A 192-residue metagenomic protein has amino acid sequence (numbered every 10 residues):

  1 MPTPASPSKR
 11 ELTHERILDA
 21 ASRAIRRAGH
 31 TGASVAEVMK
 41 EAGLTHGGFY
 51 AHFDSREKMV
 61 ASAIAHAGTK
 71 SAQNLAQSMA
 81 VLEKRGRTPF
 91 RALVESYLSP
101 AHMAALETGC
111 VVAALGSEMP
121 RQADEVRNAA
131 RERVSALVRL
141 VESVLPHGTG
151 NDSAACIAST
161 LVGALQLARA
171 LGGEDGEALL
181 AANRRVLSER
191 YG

Functional and structural regions predicted by a protein language model:
M1-L12: N-terminal intrinsically disordered/low-complexity leader segments
R16, A24-S62: Helix-turn-helix
I17-I25, Y97, L161: Short hydrophobic clusters on alpha-helical segments that form packing/core surfaces in small helical domains
S62, A76-T108, I157: Hydrophobic alpha-helical connector segments
T69-A76, R91, E107-G109, M119-P146 (+1 more regions): Amphipathic alpha-helical packing segments from all-alpha helical-bundle domains
L98-H102, V112-R121: Helix-loop "lid/cap" segments that line or gate small-molecule binding pockets
A123-V134, V144-G192: Hydrophobic/aromatic-rich alpha-helical bundle segments in the mid-to-C-terminal region
